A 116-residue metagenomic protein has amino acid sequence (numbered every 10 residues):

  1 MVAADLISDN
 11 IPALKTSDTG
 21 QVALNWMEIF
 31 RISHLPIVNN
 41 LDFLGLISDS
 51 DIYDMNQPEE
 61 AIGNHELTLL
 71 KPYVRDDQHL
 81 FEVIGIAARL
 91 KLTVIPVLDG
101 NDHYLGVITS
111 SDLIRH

Functional and structural regions predicted by a protein language model:
M1, D18, I47, Q78 (+1 more regions): Short beta-to-alpha loop/turn elements within the nucleotide-binding domains of ABC transporters
M1-I11, E59-K71: Bateman (tandem CBS) regulatory domains
S8, I32-P36, D42-P58, L92-P96 (+1 more regions): Short beta->alpha transition motifs characteristic of CBS
I11-L14, F43, L70-V74, Y104: Short N-terminal micro-motifs specific to bacterial/archaeal maturation and metal-cluster initiation sites
A13-R31, V38, N56, Y73-L92 (+2 more regions): The conserved cystathionine-beta-synthase
G20, D42-G45, G63, G85 (+2 more regions): Residue-identity detector for glycine
